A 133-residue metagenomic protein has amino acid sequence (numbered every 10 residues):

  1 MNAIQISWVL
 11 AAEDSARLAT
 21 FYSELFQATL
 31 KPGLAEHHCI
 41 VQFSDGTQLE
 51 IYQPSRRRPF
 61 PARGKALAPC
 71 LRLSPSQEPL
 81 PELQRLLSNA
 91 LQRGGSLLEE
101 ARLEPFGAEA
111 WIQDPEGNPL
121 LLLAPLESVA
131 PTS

Functional and structural regions predicted by a protein language model:
M1-T20, P69-L73, L126-S133: N-terminal beta-strand motif that seeds the catalytic metal site of vicinal oxygen chelate
N2, V9-L49, R56: Core segments of cupin and vicinal oxygen chelate
S7, L87-S133: Vicinal oxygen chelate
S15, T47-L49, S55, A62-A66 (+1 more regions): Domain-length accessory/inserted modules outside core catalytic folds
A16-L18, Q77-R85: Short, conserved charged micro-motifs
S23-L25, R85-A90: Short amphipathic alpha-helices in soluble, non-transmembrane regions that often serve as interface/regulatory elements
E36, A68, G107: Short coil/loop residues immediately preceding or within conserved phosphate-binding loops of NTP-utilizing enzyme
R58-A62, P131-T132: Short, charge-rich, low-complexity interaction segments located in flexible loops at or near secondary-structure
